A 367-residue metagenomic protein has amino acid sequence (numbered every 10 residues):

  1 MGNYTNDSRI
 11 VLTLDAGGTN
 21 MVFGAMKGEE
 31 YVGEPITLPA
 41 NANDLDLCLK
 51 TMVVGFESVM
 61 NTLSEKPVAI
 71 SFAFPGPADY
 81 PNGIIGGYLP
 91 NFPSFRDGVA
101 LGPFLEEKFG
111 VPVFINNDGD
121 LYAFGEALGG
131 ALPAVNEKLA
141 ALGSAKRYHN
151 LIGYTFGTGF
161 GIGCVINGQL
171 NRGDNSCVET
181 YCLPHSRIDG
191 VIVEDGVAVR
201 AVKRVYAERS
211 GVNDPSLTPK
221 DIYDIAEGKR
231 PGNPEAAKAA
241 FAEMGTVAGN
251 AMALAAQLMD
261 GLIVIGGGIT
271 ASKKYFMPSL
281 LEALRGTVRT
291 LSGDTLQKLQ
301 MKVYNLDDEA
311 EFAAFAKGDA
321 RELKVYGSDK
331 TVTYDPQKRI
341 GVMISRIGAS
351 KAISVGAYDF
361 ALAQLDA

Functional and structural regions predicted by a protein language model:
G2-L12, M26, V32-T37, N43-L47 (+7 more regions): Glycine/GP-enriched mid-protein hinge/lid loop-to-helix segment characteristic of carbohydrate kinases
T5-Y31, K108-F109, G245-G266, M277 (+1 more regions): Glycine/serine-rich loop-strand microenvironments at binding/catalytic pocket rims
N6-I84, R96-G98, F104-E107: Conserved phosphate-binding loops in N-terminal lobes of ATP-dependent enzymes of the actin/Hsp70/sugar-kinase
A42-D46, K50, K66-A69, D79-Y148 (+1 more regions): Glycine-rich phosphate-binding loop and adjoining helix at the ATP-binding site of ATP-dependent phosphoryl-transfer
M52-I70, P77, P112-V113, S210-D214 (+3 more regions): Phosphate/pyrophosphate-binding loops at sites that engage ATP/ADP/AMP, CoA/4′-phosphopantetheine, polyphosphate
I70-A73, G153-Y154, V264, K338-R346: Extended hydrophobic secondary-structure segments that form protein cores and membrane-embedded regions
I70-G76, T158, D260-S272: Glycine-rich beta-strand-to-loop/alpha-helix junction loops that act as flexible
N116-G129, Y275, E282-A367: Glycine-rich phosphate-binding/hydrolytic loop that grips phosphoryl groups
